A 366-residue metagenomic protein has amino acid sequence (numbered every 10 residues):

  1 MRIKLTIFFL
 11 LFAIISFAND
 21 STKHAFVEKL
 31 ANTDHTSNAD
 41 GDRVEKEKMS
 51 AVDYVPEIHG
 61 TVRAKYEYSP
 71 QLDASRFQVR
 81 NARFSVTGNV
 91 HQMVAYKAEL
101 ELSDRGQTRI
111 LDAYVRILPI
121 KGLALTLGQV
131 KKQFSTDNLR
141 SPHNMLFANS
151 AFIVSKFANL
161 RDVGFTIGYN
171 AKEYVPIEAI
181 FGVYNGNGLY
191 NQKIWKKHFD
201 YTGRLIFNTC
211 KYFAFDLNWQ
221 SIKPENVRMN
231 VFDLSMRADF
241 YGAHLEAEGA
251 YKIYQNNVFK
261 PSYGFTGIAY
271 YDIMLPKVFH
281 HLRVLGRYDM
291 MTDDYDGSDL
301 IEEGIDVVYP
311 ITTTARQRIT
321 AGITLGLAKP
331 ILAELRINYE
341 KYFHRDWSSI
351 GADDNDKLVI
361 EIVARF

Functional and structural regions predicted by a protein language model:
M1-S21: Bacterial Sec-dependent N-terminal signal peptides
R2, K156-F157, P276: A general structural signal for short secondary-structure junctions and capping/turn motifs
S16-R63, F366: N-terminal periplasmic/intermembrane-space "pro-region" immediately following the signal or transit peptide
D20-L30, Y68-L72, H91, Y114-L118 (+3 more regions): Outer-membrane beta-barrel pore domains
K46-G188, K197-Y201, I206-F213, I268-Y271 (+1 more regions): Outer membrane beta-barrel
V154, Q192, P310: Charge-dense, low-complexity intrinsically disordered segments
K156, I194, V258: Glycine- and other small-residue-rich loops at beta-strand/loop junctions that grip anionic moieties
Q192-H198, S262: Interfacial loop-to-helix transition and helix-capping segments at the boundaries of transmembrane helices
